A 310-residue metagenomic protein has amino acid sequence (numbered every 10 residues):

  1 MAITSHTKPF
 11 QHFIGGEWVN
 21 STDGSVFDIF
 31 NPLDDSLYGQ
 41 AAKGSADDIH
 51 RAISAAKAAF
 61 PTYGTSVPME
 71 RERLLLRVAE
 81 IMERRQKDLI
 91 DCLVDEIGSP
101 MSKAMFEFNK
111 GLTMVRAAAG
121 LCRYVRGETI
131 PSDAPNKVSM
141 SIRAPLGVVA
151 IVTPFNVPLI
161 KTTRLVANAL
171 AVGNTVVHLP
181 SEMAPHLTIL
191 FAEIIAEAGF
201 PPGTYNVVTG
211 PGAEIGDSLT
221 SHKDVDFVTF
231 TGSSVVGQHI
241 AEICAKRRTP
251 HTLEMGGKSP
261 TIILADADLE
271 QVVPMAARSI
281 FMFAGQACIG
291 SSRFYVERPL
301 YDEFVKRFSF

Functional and structural regions predicted by a protein language model:
M1-Q40, R73, R77, G127-V152 (+1 more regions): Terminal low-complexity tails and localization/encapsulation signals of metabolic enzymes
D35, R71, L93, V115 (+6 more regions): Residue-level signal for inorganic ion chemistry
S36-V125, N136: Glycine-rich loop-to-alpha-helix module at the N-terminal edge of alpha/beta enzyme cores
E128-P202, D226, R248, E270: Conserved small-residue-rich beta-alpha loop and adjacent elements that most often cradle the phosphate/pyrophosphate
V138-S139, V207-D226: A structured beta-alpha segment of the ubiquitous adenosine-cofactor-binding alpha/beta core
V149, N156, P211-S218, G232-H239: Beta-loop-alpha module in the N-terminal Rossmann-like domain of NAD(P)-dependent dehydrogenases, especially those
N174, L179-S181, T209, T231 (+1 more regions): Short beta->alpha connector loops at strand-helix junctions that form conserved, small/polar/Pro-enriched
V235-F310: ALDH superfamily catalytic-core signature
